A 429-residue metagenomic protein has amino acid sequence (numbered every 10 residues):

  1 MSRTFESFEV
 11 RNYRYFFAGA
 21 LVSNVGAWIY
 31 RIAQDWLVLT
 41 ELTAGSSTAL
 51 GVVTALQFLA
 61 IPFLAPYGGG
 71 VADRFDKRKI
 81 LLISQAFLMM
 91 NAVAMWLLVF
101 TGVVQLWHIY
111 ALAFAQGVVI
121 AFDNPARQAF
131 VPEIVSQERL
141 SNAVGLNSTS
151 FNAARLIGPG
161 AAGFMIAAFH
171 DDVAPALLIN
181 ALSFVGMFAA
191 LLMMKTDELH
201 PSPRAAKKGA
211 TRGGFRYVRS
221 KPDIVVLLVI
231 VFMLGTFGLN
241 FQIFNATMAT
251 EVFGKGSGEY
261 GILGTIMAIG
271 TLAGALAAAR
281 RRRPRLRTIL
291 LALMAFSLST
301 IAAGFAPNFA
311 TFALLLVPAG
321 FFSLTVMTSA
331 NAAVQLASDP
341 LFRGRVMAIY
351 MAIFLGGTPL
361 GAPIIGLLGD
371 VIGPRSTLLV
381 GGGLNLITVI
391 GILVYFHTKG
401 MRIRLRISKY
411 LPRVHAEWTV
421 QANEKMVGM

Functional and structural regions predicted by a protein language model:
M1-Y13, D197-V229, Y410-V420: Juxtamembrane intracellular "pre-TM" segments in multi-pass secondary transporters
S2-L59, S220-M267: Helix-loop boundary and gating motifs at the non-cytosolic
N12-I32, T54-N91, H108-A167, K208 (+3 more regions): Substrate-agnostic recognition of the 12-TM MFS/MFS-like secondary transporter fold
F17, G51-T54, L81-L82, Y110 (+6 more regions): Hydrophobic/aromatic positions within or immediately flanking transmembrane alpha-helices of multi-pass small-molecule
D35-L42, W96-T101, I157-I179, E251-V252 (+1 more regions): Transmembrane alpha-helix termini and helix-breaking/packing motifs in multi-pass membrane transporters
L42-T43, V99-V103, I166, H170 (+7 more regions): Short helix-capping/hinge motifs at transmembrane helix termini and TM-loop junctions
F63, Y67, R74, R78-I80 (+6 more regions): C-terminal transmembrane bundle of multi-pass solute transporters/carriers
A129, E133, L177-A206, V394-K409: Helix-loop junctions on the cytosolic side of multi-pass membrane transporters, especially the intracellular loop
